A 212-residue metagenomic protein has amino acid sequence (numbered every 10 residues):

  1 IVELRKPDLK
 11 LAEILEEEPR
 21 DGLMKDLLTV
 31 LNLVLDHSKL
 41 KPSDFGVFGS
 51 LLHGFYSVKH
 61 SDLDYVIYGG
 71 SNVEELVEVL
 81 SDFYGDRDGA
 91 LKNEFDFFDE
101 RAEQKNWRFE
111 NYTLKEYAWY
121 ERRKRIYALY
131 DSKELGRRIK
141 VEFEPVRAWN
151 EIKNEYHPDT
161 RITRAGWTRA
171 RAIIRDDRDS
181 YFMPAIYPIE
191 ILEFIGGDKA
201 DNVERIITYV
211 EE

Functional and structural regions predicted by a protein language model:
I1-H60, Y68-E212: Catalytic core of pol beta-like nucleotidyltransferases
